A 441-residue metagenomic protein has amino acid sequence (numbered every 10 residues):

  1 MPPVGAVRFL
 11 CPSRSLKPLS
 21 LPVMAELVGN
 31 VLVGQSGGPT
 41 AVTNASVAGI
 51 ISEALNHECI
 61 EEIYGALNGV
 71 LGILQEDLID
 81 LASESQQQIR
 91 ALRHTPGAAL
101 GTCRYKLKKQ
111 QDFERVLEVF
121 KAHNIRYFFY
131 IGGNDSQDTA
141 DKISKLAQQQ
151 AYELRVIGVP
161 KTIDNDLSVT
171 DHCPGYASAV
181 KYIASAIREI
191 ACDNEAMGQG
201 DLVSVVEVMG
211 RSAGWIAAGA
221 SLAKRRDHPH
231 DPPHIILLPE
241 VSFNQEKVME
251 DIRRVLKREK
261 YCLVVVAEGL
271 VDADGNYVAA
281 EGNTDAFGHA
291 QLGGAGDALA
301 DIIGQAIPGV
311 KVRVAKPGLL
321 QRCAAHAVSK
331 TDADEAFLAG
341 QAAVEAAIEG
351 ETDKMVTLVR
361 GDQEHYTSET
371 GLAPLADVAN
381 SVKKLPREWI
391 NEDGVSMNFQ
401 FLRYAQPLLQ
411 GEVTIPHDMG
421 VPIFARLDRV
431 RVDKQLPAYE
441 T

Functional and structural regions predicted by a protein language model:
A25-D77: N-terminal phosphate-binding or glycine-rich loops at protein starts, especially the Walker A/P-loop of NTPases
S36-G38, A66-L71, R104-Y105, G133-N134 (+5 more regions): Short, ordered loop/turn segments at secondary-structure junctions
P39-I50, I73-L74, K108-F113, N134-K142 (+5 more regions): Short glycine/serine/threonine-rich phosphate/pyrophosphate-binding segments that cradle anionic phosphate groups
I73-R126, D135-S136, P174, K181 (+1 more regions): Glycine-rich oxoanion-binding loops at beta->alpha junctions
V119, Y130-G132, D138-E153, I157 (+1 more regions): Accessory alpha-helical/coil subdomains and C-terminal extensions that flank or cap enzyme catalytic cores
Y277-T441: C-terminal non-catalytic interaction/assembly regions of soluble proteins
